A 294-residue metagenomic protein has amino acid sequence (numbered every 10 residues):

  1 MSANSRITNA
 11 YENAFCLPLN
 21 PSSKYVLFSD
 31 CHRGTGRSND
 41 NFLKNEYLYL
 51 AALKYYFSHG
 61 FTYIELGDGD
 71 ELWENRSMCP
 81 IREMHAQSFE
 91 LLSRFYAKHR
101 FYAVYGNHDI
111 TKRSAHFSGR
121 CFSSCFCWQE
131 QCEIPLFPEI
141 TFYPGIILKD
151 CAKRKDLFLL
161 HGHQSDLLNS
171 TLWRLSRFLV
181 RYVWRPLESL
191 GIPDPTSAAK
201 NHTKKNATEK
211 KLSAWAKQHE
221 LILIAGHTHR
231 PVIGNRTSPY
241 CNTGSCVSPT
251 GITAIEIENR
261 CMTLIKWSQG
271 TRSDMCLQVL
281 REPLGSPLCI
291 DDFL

Functional and structural regions predicted by a protein language model:
N4-P18: A short, compositionally biased domain-edge/stem linker segment
F15-K24, F28, R33-D150: Core catalytic region of metal-dependent phosphoesterases/phosphodiesterases, especially metallo-beta-lactamase-like
K24-H32, D156-H163, Y240-G244: Active-site-proximal beta-strand elements of phosphoester/diester hydrolases
K24-Y25, F61-Y63, K155-L157, I222 (+1 more regions): Structural motif
G34-G36, D70-E74, A103-A115, S165-L167 (+2 more regions): Active-site environment of divalent metal-dependent phosphoester hydrolases
L157-K210: Active-site-proximal loop/helix segment associated with metal-binding centers of metalloenzymes
P195-C261: Extended, basic/helix-rich recognition subdomains
S238-L294: Binuclear metal-dependent phosphoesterase catalytic core
